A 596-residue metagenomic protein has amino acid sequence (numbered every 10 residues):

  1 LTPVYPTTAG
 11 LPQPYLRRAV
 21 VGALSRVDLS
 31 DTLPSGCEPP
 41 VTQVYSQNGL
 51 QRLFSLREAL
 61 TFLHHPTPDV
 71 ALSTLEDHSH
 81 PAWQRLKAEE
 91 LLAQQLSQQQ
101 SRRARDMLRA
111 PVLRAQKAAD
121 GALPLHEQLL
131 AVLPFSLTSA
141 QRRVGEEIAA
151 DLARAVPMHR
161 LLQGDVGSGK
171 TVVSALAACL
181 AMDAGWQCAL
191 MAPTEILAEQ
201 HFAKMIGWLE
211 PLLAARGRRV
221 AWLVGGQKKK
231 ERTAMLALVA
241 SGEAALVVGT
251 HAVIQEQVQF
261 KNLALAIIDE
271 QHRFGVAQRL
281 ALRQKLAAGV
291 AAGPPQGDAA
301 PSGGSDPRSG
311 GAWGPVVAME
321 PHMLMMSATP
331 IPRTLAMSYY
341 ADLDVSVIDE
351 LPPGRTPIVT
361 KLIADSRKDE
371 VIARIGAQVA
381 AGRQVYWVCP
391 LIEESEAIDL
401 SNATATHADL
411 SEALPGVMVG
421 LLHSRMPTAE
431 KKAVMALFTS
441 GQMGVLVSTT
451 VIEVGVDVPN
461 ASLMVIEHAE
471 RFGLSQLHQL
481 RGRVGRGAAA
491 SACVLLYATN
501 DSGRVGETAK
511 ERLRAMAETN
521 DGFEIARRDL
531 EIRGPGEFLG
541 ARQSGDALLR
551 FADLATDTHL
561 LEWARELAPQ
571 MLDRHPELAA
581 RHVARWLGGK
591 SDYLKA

Functional and structural regions predicted by a protein language model:
L1-P14, A71-A82, H126-V132, T356-K361 (+6 more regions): Short hinge/gating elements
L1-V132, A541: Upstream accessory/linker segments immediately N-terminal to the RecA-like ATPase cores of bacterial MutS and a subset
A23, Q94, Q98, Q128 (+9 more regions): Generic, well-ordered alpha-helical scaffold segments in large soluble proteins
S35-P39, Q43, A119-G121, L286-A318: Intrinsically disordered, low-complexity terminal tails and inter-domain linkers enriched for S/T/G/P/D/E
A104-A122, G382-L410, R542-Q543, L549 (+3 more regions): Long, well-ordered amphipathic alpha-helical subdomains in the mid-to-C-terminal portions of large enzyme subunits
L113-L162: Conserved pre-motif I regulatory segment
V156-D298, W313-R514, E524, R574-E577 (+1 more regions): Inter-lobe coupling/hinge segments of SF2-like helicase ATPases
A492, D501-A596: C-terminal accessory region of SF2 helicases/translocases
